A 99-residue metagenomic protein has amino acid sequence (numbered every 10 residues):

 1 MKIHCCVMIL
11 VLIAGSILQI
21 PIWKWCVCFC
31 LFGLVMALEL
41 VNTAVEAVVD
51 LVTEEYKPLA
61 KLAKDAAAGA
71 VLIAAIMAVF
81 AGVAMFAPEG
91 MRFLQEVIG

Functional and structural regions predicted by a protein language model:
M1-M36, V52, Y56-P58, V71-G99: Hydrophobic alpha-helical transmembrane segments
E39-T43, A47-L62, A66: Amphipathic, hydrophobic secondary-structure cores in small proteins
